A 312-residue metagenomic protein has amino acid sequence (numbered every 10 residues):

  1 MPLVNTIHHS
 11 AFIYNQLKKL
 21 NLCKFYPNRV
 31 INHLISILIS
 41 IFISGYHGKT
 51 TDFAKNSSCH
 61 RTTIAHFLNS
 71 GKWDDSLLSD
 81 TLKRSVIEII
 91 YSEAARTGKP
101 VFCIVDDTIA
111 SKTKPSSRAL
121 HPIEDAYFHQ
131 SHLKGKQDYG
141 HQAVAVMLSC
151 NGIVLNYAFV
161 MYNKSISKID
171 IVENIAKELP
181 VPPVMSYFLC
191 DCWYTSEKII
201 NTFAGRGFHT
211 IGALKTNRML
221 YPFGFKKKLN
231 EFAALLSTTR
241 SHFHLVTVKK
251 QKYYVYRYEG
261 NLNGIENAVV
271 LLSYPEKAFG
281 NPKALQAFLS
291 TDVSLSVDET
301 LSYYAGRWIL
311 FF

Functional and structural regions predicted by a protein language model:
M1-L22, Y26, V30, L34 (+3 more regions): Single, function-defining residue in the core of a domain
M1-L78, K83: Gly/serine-rich nucleotide phosphate-binding loop at the start of the catalytic core of nucleotide/ADP-ribose-handling
S36-T51, R84-Y91, F128-K136, N230-A234: Short N-terminal helix-initiation segments at or just after the protein's N-terminus
L38, T50, R61, K99-I104 (+2 more regions): A common structural microfeature
T50, S76, A94, I309-F312: Residue-level signal for secondary-structure boundary elements
F53, V146, T210: A residue-level signal for conserved active-site and pocket-lining positions in enzyme catalytic cores
S70-N151, K252: Active-site-proximal, Lys/Arg-enriched surface segment that forms a nucleic-acid-binding/basic interface patch
